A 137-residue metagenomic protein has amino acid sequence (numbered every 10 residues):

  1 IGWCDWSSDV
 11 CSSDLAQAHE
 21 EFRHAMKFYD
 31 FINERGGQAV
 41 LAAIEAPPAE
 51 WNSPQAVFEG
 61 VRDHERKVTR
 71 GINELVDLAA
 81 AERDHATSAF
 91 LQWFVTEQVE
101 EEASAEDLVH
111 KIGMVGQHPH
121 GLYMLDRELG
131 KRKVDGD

Functional and structural regions predicted by a protein language model:
I1-V10: Single conserved hydrophobic/aromatic residue that forms the stacking wall/gate of nucleotide- or nucleobase-binding
C11-Q17: Loop-to-helix transition at the N-terminal end of transmembrane alpha-helices
A16, D30, A46-K111, D137: Acidic/histidine-rich alpha-helical segments that form the ligand environment of transition-metal centers
N33-Q38, I112-H120: Alpha-helix capping/hinge segments and adjacent helical runs
L41-A43, V76-T87, G116-L125: Long amphipathic alpha-helical coiled-coil segments
P119-D137: Acidic/histidine-enriched, glycine/proline-rich intrinsically disordered or flexible terminal extensions
